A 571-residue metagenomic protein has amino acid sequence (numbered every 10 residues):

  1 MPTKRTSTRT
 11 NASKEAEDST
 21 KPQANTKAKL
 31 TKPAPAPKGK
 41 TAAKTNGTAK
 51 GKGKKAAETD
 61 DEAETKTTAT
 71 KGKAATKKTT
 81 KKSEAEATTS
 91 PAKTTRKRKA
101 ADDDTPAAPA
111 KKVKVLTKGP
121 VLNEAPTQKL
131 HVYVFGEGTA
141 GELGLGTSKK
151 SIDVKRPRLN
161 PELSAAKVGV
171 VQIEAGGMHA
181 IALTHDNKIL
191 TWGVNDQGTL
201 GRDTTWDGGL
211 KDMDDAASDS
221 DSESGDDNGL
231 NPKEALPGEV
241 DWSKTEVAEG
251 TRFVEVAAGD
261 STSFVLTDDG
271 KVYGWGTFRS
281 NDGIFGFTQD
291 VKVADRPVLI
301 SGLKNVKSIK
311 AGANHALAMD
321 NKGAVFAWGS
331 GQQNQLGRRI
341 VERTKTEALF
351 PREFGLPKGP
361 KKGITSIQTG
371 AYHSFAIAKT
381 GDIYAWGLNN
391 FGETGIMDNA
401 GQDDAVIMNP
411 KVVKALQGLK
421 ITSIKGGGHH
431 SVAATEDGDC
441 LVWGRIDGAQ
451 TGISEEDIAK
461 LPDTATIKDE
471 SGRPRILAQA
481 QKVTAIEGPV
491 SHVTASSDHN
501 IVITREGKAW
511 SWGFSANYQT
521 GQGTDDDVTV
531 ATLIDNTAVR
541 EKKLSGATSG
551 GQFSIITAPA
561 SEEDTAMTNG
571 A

Functional and structural regions predicted by a protein language model:
M1-T127, S218-S222, G472, E563-A571: Ser/Thr-rich, low-complexity intrinsically disordered regulatory regions
V115-S148: An edge-strand/N-cap motif at the start of beta-rich repeat modules
V134, H179-A182, T191, T262-V265 (+10 more regions): Conserved core positions of repeat-based scaffolds
G138, D186, N195, W206 (+12 more regions): Residue-level signature of beta-propeller blades and closely related beta-rich strand-turn architectures in secreted
R158, E174, A182, A257 (+16 more regions): Conserved beta-strand position repeated across blades of beta-propeller domains
L183-G198, D207, A217-D382: Fungal eukaryote-biased detector of long internal structured cores
K425-H430, A434-A449, E455-D457, L461 (+1 more regions): Loop/turn-rich, solvent-exposed surfaces of beta-rich toroidal or solenoidal domains
G507-A509, F514-A571: Blade-level signature of beta-propeller repeat domains, shared across WD40, Kelch, NHL, RCC1 and BNR/Asp-box propellers
